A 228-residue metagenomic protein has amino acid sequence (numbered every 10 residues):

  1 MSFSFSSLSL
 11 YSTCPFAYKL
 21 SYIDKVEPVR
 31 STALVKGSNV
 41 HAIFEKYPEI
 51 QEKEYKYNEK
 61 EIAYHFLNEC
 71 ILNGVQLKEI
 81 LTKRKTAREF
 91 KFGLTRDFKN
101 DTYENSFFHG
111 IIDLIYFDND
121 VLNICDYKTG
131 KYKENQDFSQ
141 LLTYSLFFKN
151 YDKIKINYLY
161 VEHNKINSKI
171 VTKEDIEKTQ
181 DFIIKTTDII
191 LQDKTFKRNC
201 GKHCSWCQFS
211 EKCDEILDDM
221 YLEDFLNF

Functional and structural regions predicted by a protein language model:
F5-E52, K60-N68, K85-F90, W206-F209: Nuclease catalytic cores
P15-V26, V121-I124, I184-K194: Short amphipathic alpha-helical segments and their helix-coil junctions
D24, Y127-K131, Y160-E162: A short beta-strand motif that forms part of the nucleic acid-binding face of small beta-barrel RNA-binding folds
V26-T32, K131-Y132, K194-R198: Short, polar/flexible loop-turn hinges at active-site or ligand-entry regions and domain interfaces
V35, Q136-S139: A generic structural signal for residues located within well-ordered alpha-helices of large catalytic or ligand-binding
K46-Y127, K131-Y132, S139, N150-K155: Catalytic cores of nuclease domains that cleave nucleic-acid phosphodiester backbones
R88-F90, R96-D97, E104, E134 (+1 more regions): Metal-dependent nuclease catalytic regions and adjoining charged, substrate-binding loops involved in nucleic-acid end
Y144: Active-site-proximal acidic secondary-structure segment that organizes catalysis
